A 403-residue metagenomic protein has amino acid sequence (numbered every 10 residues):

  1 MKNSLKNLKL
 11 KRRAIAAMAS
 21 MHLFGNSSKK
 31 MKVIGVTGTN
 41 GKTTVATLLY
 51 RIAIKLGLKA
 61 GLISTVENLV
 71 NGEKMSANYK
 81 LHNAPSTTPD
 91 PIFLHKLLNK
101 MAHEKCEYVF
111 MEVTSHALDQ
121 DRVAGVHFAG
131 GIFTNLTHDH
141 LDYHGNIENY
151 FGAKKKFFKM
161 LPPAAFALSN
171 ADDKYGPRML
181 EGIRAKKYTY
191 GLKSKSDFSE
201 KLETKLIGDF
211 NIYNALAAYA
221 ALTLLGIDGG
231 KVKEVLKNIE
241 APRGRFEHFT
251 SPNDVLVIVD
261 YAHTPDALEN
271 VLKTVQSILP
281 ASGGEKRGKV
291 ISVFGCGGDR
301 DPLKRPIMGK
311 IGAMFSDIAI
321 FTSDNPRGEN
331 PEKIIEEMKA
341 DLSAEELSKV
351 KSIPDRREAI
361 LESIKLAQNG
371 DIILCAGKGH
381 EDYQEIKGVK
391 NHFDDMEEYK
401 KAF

Functional and structural regions predicted by a protein language model:
M1-G35, T44-G61, F198, K237 (+1 more regions): Short, basic phosphate-binding NTP loop
M1-R13, A220-G244, T250-F403: ATP-dependent carboxylate-amine ligase
K29-M31, A102-E104, F128-V257, K286 (+1 more regions): Acidic, Mg2+-coordinating active-site environments of NTP-dependent enzymes
V36, I63, L94, E112 (+9 more regions): Residue-level signal for inorganic ion chemistry
V45-I52, L97, M179, M338: Hydrophobic residues within alpha-helices that form the first helical element adjacent to the glycine-rich loop
G57-N71, T114: Short beta-strand-centered segment that lines the nucleotide-binding/catalytic pocket of NTP-utilizing
K80-T114: Conserved nucleotide-sensing/catalytic segment adjacent to the nucleotide-binding pocket in NTP-handling enzymes
H116-A124: Conserved helix/coil segment N-terminal to the catalytic DExD/H
